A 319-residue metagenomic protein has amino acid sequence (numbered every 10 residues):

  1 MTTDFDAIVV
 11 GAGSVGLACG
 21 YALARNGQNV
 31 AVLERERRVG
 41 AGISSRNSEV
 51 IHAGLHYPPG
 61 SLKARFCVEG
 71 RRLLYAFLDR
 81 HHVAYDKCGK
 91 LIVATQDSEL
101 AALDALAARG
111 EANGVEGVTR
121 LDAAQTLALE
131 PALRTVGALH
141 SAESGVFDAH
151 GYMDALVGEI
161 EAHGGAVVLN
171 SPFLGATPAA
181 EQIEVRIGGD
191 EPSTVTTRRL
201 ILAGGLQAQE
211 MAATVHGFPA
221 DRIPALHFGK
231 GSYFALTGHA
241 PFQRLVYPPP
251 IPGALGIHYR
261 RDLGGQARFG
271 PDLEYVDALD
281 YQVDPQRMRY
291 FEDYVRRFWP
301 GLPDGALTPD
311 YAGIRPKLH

Functional and structural regions predicted by a protein language model:
F5-V32: N-terminal Rossmann-like FAD-binding beta1-loop-alpha1 element of flavoenzymes
V15, R38, Q207: Conserved Rossmann-like nucleotide-cofactor binding loop
A22, V83-D86, E181, S193-V195 (+2 more regions): Active-site substrate-recognition segment that forms the wall of the catalytic cavity or substrate channel
A24-R46: Glycine-rich FAD pyrophosphate-binding loop
E49-Q125, G256-I257: Dinucleotide-binding Rossmann-like beta1-alpha1 core, especially the glycine-rich loop that anchors the ADP
P58-E69, V93-A102, H140-E159, V168 (+1 more regions): Short beta-strand to alpha-helix junction loop
L139-R199: Helical element adjacent to the flavin cofactor pocket in flavoenzyme catalytic cores
